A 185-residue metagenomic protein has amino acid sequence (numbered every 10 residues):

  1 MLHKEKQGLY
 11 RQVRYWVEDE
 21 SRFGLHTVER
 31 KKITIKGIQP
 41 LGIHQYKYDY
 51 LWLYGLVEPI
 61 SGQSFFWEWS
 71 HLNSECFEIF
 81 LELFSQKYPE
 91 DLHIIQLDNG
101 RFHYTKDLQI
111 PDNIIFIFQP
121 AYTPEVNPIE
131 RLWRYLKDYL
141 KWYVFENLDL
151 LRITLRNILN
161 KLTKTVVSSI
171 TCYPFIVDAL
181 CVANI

Functional and structural regions predicted by a protein language model:
M1-S74, E78, E82, V177-C181: Extended, low-complexity cationic-aromatic segments
R11-Y15, E130-I185: C-terminal anion-handling pockets and recognition modules
Q12-V13, E90-L92: A general structural motif
D19, D91-H103, N127: Acidic/histidine-rich, metal-coordinating catalytic segments
F23, Y122-V126, L150: A short acidic, often aromatic-flanked loop/helix-cap motif at beta-alpha or helix-coil junctions that lines enzyme
G24-H26, H103-T105, V126-P128: Short catalytic/ligand-binding loop motif for oxyanion handling, primarily in non-cytosolic enzymes, centered on
Q39-Y46, D112-R131: RNase H-like polynucleotidyl transferase catalytic core
T105-N113: Short, aromatic/basic amphipathic alpha-helical patches
